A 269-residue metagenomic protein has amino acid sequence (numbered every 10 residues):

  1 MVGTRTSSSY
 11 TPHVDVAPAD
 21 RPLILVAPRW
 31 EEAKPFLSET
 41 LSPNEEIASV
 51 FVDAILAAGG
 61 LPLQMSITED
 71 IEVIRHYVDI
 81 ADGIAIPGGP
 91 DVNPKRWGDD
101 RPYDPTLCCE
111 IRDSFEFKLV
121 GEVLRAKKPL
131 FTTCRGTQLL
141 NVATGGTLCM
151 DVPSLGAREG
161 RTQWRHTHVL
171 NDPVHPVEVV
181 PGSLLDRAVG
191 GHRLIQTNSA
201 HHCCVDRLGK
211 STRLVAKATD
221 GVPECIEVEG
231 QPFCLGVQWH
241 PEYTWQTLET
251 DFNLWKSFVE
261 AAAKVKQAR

Functional and structural regions predicted by a protein language model:
M1-F131, V142-C149, P153-V189, Q196 (+4 more regions): N-terminal beta1-alpha1 cap of cysteine-dependent amidohydrolase-like domains
T132, T137: Glycine-rich beta-to-alpha active-site loop
L235-Q238: Active-site-proximal beta-strand elements of phosphoester/diester hydrolases
